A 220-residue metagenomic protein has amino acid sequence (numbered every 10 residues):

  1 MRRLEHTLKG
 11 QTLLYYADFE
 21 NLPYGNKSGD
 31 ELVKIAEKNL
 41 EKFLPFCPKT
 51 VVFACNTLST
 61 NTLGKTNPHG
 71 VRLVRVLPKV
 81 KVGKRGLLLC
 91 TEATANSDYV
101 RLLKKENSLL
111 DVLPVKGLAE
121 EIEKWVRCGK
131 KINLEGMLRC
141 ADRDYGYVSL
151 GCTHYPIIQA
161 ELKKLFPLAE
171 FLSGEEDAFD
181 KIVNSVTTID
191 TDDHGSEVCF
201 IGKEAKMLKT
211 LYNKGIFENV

Functional and structural regions predicted by a protein language model:
M1-V220: Non-catalytic structural scaffold of enzyme domains
